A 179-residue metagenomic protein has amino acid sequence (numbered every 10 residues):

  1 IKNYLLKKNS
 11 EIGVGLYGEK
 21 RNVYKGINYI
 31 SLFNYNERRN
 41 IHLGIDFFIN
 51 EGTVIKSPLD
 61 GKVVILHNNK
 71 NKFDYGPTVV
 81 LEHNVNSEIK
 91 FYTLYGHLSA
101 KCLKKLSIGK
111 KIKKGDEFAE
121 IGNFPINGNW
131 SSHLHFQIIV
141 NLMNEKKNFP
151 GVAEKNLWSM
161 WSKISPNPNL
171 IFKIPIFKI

Functional and structural regions predicted by a protein language model:
I1-D46, N50, L157-I179: Polar/charged, compositionally biased leader and regulatory segments
Y35-K72: Short, glycine/small-residue-enriched coil/turn segments at secondary-structure junctions
H42, H83, H97, H133-H135: Histidine-centered active-site/metal-ligand motif
F47, G61, L81, G115 (+1 more regions): Terminal peptide-recognition signature
I49, I65, H97-A100, N123 (+1 more regions): A residue-level detector for short acidic-glycine micro-motifs
N50, K56, S107-K113: Residue-level recognition of short, solvent-exposed, well-ordered loop/turn junctions that link secondary-structure
S57-C102: Zn2+-dependent peptidoglycan hydrolase active-site motif and core
K104, K110-I126, W130-I179: Acidic, glycine-rich catalytic/binding loops that coordinate metals and/or anionic ligands
